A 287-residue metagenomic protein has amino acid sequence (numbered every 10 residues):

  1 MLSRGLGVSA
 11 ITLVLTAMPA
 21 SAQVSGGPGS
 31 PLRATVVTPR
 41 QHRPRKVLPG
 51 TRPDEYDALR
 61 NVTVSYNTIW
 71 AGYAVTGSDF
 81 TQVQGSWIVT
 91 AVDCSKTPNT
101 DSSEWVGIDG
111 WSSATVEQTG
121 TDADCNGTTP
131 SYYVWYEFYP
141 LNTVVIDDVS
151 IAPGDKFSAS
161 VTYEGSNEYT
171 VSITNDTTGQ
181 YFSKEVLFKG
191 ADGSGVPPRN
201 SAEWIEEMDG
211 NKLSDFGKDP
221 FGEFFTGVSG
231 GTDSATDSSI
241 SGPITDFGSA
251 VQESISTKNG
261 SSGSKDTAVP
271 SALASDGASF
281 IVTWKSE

Functional and structural regions predicted by a protein language model:
M1-V24: Fungal secretory targeting signals
Q23-E287: Exposed, interaction-prone regions of secreted/extracellular proteins
